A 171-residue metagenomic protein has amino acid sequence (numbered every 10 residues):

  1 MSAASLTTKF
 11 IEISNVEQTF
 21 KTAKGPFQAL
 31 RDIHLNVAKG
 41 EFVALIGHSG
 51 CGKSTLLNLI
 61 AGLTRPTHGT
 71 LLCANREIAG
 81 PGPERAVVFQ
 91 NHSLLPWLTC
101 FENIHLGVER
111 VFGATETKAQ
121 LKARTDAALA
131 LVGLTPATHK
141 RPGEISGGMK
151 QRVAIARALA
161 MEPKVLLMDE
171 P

Functional and structural regions predicted by a protein language model:
I46-H48: The feature captures the beta-strand-to-loop junction immediately N-terminal to the Walker
A61: Helix-to-loop junction immediately C-terminal to a conserved catalytic motif
G69-P81: Conserved ABC transporter NBD signature motif
L98-G107: Short coil-to-helix segment of the ABC ATPase nucleotide-binding domain corresponding to the Q-loop/switch region
E109, E116-P136: Conserved ABC ATPase "signature" region
R141-I145, M149: Conserved ABC ATPase signature
A160-K164: A short, proline-enriched helix->beta-strand linker immediately N-terminal to the Walker B motif in ABC-type P-loop
L166-D169: Catalytic Walker B motif of ABC-type/P-loop ATPase nucleotide-binding domains
